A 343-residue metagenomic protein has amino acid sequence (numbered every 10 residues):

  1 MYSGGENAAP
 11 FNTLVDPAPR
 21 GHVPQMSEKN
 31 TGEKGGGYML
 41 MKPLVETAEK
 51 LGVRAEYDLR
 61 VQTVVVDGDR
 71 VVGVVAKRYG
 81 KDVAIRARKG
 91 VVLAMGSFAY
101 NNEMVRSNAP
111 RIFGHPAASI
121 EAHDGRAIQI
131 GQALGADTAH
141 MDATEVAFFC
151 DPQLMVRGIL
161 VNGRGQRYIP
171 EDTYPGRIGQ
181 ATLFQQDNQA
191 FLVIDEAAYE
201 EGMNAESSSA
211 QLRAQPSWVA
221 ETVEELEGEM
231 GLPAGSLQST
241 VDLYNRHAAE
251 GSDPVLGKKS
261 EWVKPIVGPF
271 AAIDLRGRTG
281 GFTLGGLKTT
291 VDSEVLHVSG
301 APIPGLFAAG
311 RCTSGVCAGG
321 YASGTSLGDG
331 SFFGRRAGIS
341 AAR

Functional and structural regions predicted by a protein language model:
M1-D16, W218-L237, D242-L243: Rossmann-like flavin
M1-D82, N102-M104, A248-V267: Conserved redox-cofactor binding core of oxidoreductases
G35, R78-F148, L327, F333-R336: Glycine-rich loop(s) and the adjacent beta-strand/alpha-helix scaffold that form part
V65, V161-N162, T289, L296-H297 (+1 more regions): Hydrophobic alpha-helical segments, especially N-terminal targeting/anchoring helices
D124, I128-I130, D137-S236: An anion/pyrophosphate-binding glycine-rich loop and adjacent beta-alpha core in soluble alpha-beta enzymes
I128-D137, P233, Q238-V241, A248 (+1 more regions): Internal hydrophobic alpha-helix adjacent to the cofactor/substrate pocket in enzyme cavities
A147-L154, T173-G179, R278-L284, R311-L327: Glycine-rich phosphate/pyrophosphate-binding beta-alpha loops
S236-G320: A glycine-rich dinucleotide-binding beta-alpha-beta segment and adjacent secondary-structure elements that constitute
